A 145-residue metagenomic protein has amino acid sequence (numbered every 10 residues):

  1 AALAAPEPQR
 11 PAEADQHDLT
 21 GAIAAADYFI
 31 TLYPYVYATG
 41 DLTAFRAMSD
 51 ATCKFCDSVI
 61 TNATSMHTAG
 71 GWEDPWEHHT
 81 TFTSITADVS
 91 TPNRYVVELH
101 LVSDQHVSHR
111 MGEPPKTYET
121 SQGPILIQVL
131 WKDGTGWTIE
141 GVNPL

Functional and structural regions predicted by a protein language model:
A2-G71: Core segments of small alpha/beta cavity-forming domains
D15, C56-A63, D74-H78, D104-H109 (+1 more regions): A short linear-motif detector with a strong N-terminal bias
I23, I30, I60, I85 (+2 more regions): Weak global preference for isoleucine
T68-T86: A short, amphipathic edge element
A87-L145: Exposed beta-sheet edge and beta->alpha loop/turn motif
